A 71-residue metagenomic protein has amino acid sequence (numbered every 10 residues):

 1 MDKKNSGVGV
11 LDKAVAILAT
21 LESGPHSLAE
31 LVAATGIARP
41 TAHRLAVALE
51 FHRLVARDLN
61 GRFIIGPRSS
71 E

Functional and structural regions predicted by a protein language model:
M1-E71: N-terminal helix-turn-helix
